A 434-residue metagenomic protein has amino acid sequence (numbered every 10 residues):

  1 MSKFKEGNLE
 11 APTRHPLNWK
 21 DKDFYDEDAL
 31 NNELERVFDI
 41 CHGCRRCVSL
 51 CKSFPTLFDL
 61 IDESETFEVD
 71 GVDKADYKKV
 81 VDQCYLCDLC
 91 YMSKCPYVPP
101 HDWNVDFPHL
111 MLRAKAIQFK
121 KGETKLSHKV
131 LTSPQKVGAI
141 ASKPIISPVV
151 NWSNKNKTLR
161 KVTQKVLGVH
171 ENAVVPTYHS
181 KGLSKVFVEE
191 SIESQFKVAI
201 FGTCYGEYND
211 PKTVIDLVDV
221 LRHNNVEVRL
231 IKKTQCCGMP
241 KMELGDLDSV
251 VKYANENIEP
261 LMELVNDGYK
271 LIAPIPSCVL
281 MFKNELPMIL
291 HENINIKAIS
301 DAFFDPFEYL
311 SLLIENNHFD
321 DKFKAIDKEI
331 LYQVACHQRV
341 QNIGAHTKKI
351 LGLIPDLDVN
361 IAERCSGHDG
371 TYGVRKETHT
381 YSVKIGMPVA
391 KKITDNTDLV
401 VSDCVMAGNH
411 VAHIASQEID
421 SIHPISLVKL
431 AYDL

Functional and structural regions predicted by a protein language model:
M1-S2, N154: Polybasic, low-complexity association/targeting segments
S2, E6-F24, S49-Y85, Y97-H128 (+1 more regions): Non-heme iron-sulfur electron-transfer modules
S2-N8, D28-I40, C47, N172-F187: Short N-terminal secondary-structure initiator segments
H15-N18, E27, L60-I61, G71 (+3 more regions): A short alpha-helix capping/helix-coil boundary motif
N18-H42, V72-D73: Asp/Glu-centered strand-loop micro-motifs enriched in Gly/Pro and often flanked by an aromatic residue
A29-E33, D76, K252-Y253, I385: Short, glycine/acidic-rich beta->alpha junctions
E33-F54, D76-D102, A114, V137-A141 (+3 more regions): Cysteine-centered iron-sulfur cluster-binding motifs in ferredoxin-type domains/subunits of redox enzymes
V105-L434: Iron-sulfur cluster-binding electron-transfer modules in prokaryotic oxidoreductases
